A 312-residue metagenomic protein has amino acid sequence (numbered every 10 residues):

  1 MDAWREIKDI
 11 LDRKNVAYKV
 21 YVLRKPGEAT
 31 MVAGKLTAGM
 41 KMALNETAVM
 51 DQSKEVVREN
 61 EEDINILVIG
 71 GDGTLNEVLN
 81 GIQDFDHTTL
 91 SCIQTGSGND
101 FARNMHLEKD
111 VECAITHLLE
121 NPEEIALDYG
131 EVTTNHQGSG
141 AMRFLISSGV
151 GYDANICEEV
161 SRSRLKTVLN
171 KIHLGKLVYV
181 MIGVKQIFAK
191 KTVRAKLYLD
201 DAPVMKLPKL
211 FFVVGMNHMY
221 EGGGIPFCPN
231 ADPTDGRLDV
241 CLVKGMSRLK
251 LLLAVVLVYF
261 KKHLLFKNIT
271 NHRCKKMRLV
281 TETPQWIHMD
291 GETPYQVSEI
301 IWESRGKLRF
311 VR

Functional and structural regions predicted by a protein language model:
M1-I66, N76, N80, D84 (+2 more regions): ATP/NTP phosphate-donor binding region
L23, D84-K209: Catalytic core of DAGKc-family lipid kinases
A29, I156, V213, V240 (+1 more regions): A residue-level signal for conserved active-site and pocket-lining positions in enzyme catalytic cores
M31, E77-V78, D100-F101, N155 (+1 more regions): Phosphate- and divalent-cation-binding pockets in alpha/beta enzyme and binding domains that engage nucleotide-derived
D72: Polar, low-complexity loop segments and adjacent catalytic/binding residues used for recognizing and processing sugar
L79-I82, R103-M105, P226-F227: Short amphipathic alpha-helical segments
D153, F212-C228: Glycine-rich phosphate/pyrophosphate-binding beta-alpha loops
L199-L207, P226-R312: ATP/nucleoside-binding phosphotransfer catalytic cores, i.e., glycine-rich phosphate-binding loops
